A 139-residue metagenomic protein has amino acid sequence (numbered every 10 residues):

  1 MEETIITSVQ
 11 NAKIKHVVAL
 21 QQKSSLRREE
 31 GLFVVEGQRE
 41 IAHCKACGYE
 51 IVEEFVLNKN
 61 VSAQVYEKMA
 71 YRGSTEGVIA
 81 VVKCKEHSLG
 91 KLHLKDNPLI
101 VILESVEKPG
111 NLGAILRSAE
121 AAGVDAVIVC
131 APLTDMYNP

Functional and structural regions predicted by a protein language model:
M1-L57, L133-T134: Boundary-proximal intrinsically disordered activation/regulatory segments immediately upstream of a helical core
L32, V52-E54, E76-A80, P98-V101 (+1 more regions): Structural motif
G37, A80, A119: Residue-level signal for inorganic ion chemistry
H43-C44, K68, N111, Y137: Phosphate- and divalent-cation-binding pockets in alpha/beta enzyme and binding domains that engage nucleotide-derived
K59-E86: Glycine/small-residue-rich loop that forms an oxyanion/phosphate-binding "nest" at active or ligand-binding sites
E86-L92: Intrinsically disordered or low-complexity boundary/linker segments at protein termini and domain junctions
L92-P139: RNA substrate-binding interface of SAM-dependent RNA methyltransferases
